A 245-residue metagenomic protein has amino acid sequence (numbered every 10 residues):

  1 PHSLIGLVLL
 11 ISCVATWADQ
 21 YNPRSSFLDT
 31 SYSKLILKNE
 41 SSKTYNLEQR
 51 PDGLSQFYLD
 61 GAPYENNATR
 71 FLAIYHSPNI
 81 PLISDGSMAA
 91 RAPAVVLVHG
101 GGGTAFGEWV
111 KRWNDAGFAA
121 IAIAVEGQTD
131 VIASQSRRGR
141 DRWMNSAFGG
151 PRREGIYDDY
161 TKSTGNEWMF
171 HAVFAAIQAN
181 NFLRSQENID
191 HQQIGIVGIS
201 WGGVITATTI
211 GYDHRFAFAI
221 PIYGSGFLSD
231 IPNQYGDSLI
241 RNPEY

Functional and structural regions predicted by a protein language model:
P1-I5: Bacterial N-terminal signal peptides that target proteins for export
T16-A18: Boundary at the C-terminal end of the N-terminal hydrophobic targeting segment
L35-A90: N-terminal cap/lid segment of alpha/beta-hydrolase-fold proteins
G86-G100: Short beta-strand element of the alpha/beta-hydrolase
R91-A94, A116-A119, H191-Q192, H214-F218: Loop/turn elements at helix/coil->beta-strand transitions in domains of secreted/extracellular proteins
A105-G107, K111-F174, S225-R241: Cap/lid segment of the alpha/beta-hydrolase catalytic domain
I177-N242: Primarily recognizes the serine-hydrolase "nucleophile elbow" in alpha/beta-hydrolase and SGNH/GDSL folds
